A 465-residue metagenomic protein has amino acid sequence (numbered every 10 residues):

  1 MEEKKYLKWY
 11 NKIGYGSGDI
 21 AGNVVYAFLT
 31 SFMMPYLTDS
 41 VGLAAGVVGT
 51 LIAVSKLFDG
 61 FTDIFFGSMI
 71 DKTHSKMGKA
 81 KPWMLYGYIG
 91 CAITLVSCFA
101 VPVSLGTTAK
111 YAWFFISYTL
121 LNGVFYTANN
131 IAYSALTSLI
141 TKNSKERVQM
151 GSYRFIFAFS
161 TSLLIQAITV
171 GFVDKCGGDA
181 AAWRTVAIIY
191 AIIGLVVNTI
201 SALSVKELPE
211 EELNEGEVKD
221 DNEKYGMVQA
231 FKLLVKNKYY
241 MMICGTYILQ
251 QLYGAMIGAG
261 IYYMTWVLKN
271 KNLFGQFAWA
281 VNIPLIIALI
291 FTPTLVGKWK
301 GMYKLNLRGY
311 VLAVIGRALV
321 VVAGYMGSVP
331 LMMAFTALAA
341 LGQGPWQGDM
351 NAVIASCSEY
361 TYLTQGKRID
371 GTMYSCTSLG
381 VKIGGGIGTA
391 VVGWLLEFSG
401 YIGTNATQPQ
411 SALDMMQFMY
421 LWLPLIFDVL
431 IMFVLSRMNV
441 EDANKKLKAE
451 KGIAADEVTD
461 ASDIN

Functional and structural regions predicted by a protein language model:
E2-N465: Membrane-embedded alpha-helical bundles of multi-pass transporters/translocases, especially carrier/permease families
